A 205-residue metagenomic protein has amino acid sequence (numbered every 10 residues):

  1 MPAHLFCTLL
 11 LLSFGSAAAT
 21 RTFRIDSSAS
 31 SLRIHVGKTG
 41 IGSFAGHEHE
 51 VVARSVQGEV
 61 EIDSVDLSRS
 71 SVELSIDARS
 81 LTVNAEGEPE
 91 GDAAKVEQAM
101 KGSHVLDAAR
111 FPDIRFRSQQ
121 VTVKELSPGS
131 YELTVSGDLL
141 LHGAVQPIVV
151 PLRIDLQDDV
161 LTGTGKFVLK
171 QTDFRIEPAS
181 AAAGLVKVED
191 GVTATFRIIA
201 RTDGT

Functional and structural regions predicted by a protein language model:
M1-F6: Bacterial N-terminal signal peptides that target proteins for export
S13-G15: N-terminal signal peptide c-region/cleavage motif recognized by signal peptidases
A18-T205: Low-complexity, acidic/polar, glycine-enriched regions of mature
